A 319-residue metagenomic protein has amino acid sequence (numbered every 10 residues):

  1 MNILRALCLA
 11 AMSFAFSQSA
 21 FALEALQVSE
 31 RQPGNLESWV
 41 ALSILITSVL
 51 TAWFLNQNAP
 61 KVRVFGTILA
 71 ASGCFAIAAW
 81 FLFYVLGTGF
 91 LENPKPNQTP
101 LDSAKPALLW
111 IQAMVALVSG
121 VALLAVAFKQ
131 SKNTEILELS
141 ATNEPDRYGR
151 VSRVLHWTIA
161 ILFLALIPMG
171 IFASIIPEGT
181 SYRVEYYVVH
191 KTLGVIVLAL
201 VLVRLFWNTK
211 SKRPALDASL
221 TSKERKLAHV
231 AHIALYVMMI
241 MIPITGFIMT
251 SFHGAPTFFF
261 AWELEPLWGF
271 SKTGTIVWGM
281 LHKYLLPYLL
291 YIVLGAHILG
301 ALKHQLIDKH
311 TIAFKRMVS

Functional and structural regions predicted by a protein language model:
M1-E24: N-terminal secretory/membrane targeting signals
A22-S319: Membrane-embedded alpha-helical bundles that constitute the cytochrome b-like, heme-associated redox core of multi-pass
